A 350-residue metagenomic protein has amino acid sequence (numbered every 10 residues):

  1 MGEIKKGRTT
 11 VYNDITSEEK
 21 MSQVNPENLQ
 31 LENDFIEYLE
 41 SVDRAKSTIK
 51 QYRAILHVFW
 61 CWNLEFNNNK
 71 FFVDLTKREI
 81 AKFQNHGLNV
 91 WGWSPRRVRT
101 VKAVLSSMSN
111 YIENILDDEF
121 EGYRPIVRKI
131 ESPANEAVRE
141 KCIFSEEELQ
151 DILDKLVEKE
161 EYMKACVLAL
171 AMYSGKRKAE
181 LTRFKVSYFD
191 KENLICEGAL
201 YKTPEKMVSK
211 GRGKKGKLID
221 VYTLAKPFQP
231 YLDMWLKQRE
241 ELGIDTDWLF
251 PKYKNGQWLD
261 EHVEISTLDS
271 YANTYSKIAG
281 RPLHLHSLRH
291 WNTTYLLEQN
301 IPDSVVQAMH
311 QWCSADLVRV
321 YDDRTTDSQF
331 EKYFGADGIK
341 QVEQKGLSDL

Functional and structural regions predicted by a protein language model:
M1-E19, A336-L350: C-terminal secondary-structure termini that scaffold catalytic or DNA-interacting sites
N33-R139: N-terminal core-binding DNA-recognition domain of tyrosine recombinases/integrases
I115-L116, A171-C196, S304-V305: Short, charged phosphate-coordinating catalytic segments
E146-K178: Basic, Lys/Arg- and aromatic-enriched nucleic-acid-binding interface segment
R183-P230: Conserved tyrosine-mediated DNA breakage-rejoining catalytic core shared by Y-recombinases
L224-G280: Active-site/catalytic core of tyrosine-dependent DNA strand-transfer enzymes
D245, D269-A308, W312-A315, A336: Short, basic (Lys/Arg/His-rich) helix/loop patches that form interaction surfaces in the mid-to-C-terminal regions
H310-A336: Catalytic-site neighborhood detector that most strongly recognizes the C-terminal catalytic loop/helix of tyrosine
